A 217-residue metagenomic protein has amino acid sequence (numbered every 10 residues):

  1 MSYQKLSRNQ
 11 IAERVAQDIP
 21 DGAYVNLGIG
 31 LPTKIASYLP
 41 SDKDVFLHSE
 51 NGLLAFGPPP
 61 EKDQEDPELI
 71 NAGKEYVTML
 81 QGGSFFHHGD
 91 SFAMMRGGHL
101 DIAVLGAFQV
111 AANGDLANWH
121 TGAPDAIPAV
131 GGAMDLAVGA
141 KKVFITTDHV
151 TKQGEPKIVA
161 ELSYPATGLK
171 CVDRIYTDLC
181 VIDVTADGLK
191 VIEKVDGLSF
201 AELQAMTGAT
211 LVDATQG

Functional and structural regions predicted by a protein language model:
M1-L80: N-terminal active-site beta-alpha-beta segment that forms phosphate/nucleotide-binding and substrate-recognition loops
Y3-Q10, E61-G217: Conserved phosphate- and dinucleotide-binding cores of soluble alpha/beta proteins, encompassing both enzyme active
